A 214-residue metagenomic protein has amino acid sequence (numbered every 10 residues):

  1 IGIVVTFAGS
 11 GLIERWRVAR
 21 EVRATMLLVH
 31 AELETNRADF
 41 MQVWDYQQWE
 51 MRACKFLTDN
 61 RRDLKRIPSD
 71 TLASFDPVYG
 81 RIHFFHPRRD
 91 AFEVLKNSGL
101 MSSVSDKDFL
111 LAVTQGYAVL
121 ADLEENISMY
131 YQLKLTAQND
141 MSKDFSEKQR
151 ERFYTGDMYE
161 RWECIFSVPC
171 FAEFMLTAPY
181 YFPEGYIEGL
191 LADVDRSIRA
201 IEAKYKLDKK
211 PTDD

Functional and structural regions predicted by a protein language model:
I1-R17: Membrane-embedded hydrophobic alpha-helical segments
I3-T6, L27-L28, L100: Generic hydrophobic/packing signal
R15-V29, D39-V43: Membrane-proximal amphipathic alpha-helices that sit immediately adjacent to an N-terminal transmembrane/signal-anchor
H30-D214: Interfacial alpha-helical end/capping and short helix-turn segments at domain and membrane boundaries
